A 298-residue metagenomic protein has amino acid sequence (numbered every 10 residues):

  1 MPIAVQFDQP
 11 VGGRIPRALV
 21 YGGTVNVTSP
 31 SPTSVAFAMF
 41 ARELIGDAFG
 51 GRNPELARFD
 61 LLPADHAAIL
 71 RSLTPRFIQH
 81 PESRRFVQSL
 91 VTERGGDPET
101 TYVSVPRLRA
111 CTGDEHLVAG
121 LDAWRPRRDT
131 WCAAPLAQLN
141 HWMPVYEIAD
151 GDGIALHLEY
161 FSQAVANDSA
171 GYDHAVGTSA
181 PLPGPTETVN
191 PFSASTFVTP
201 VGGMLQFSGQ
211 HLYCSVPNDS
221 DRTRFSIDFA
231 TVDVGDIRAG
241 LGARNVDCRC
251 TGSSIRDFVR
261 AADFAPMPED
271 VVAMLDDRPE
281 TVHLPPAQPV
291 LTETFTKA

Functional and structural regions predicted by a protein language model:
M1-D97, V271-A298: N-terminal auxiliary "cap/dimerization" subdomain that precedes the catalytic jelly-roll/cupin core of mononuclear
G22-T24, L62-T74, T101-V105, A137-L139 (+2 more regions): Glycine-rich, often proline-containing surface loops adjacent to acidic residues and nearby aromatics that form
S89-A149, G153-I154: Conserved double-stranded beta-helix
G113-E115, Y146-A149, F161, Q210-Y213 (+1 more regions): Short, solvent-exposed loop/turn segments at secondary-structure junctions
A119-W124, A137-Q138, G151-E159, V165-S169 (+2 more regions): A short secondary-structure junction signal
L139, G203, F225: Residue-level detector of short, conserved catalytic/binding motifs and their immediate flanks
G151-L212: Double-stranded beta-helix
L212, V216-A298: Non-heme Fe(II)/2-oxoglutarate
